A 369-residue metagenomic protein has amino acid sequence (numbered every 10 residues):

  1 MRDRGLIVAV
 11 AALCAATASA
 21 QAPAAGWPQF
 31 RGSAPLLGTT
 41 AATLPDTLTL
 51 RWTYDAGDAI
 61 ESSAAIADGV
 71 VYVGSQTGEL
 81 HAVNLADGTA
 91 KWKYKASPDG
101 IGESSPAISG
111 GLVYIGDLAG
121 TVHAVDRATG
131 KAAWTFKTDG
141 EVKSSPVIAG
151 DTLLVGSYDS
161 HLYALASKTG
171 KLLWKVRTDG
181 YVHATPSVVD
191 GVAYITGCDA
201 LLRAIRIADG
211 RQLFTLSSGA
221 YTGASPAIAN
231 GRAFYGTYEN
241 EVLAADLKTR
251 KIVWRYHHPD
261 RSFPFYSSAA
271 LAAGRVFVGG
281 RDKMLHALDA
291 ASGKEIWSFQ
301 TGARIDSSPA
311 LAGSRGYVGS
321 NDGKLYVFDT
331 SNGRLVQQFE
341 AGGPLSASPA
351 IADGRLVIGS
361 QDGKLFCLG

Functional and structural regions predicted by a protein language model:
M1-V8: Bacterial N-terminal signal peptides that target proteins for export
V8-T17: Bacterial N-terminal signal peptides
A22-A24, A34, W52-A65, A90-S109 (+13 more regions): Extracytoplasmic beta-rich repeat domains
A22-R51: Blade/loop signatures of beta-propeller domains
S75-G78, V83-L85: Beta-propeller domains
N84-G88, D126-G130, A166-T169, R206-G210 (+4 more regions): Short loop/turn segments that connect beta-strands within beta-propeller blades
